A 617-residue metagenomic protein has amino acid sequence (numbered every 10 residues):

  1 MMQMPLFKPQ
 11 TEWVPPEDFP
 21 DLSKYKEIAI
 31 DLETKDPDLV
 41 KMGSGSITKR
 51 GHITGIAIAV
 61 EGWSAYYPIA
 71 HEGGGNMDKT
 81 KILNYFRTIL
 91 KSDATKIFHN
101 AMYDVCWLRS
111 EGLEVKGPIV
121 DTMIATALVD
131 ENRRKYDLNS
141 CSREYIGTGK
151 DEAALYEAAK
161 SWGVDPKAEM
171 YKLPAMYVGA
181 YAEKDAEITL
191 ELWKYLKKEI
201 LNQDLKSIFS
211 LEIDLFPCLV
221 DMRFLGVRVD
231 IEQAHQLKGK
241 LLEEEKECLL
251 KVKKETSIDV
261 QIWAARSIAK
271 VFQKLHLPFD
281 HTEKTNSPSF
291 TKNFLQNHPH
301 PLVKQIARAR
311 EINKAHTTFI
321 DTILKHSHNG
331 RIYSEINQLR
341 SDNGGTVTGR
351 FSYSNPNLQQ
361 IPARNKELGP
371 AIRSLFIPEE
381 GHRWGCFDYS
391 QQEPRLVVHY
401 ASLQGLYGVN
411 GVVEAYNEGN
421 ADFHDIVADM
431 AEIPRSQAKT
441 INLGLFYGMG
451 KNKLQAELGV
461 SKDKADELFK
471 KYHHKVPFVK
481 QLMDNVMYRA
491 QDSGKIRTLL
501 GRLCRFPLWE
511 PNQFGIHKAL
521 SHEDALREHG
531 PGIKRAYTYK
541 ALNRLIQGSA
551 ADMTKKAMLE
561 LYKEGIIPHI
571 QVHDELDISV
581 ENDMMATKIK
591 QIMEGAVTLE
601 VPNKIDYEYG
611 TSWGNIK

Functional and structural regions predicted by a protein language model:
M1-E72, R133, R143-I146, K150-L368 (+11 more regions): Conserved "right-hand" nucleotidyltransferase catalytic core of DNA-directed polymerases
A29, A94-A101, C386: Acidic beta-strand-to-loop metal/phosphate-binding motif
D36-L39, M102-L113, T126-V129, A269-L275 (+2 more regions): Short active-site loop/helix that positions an aromatic residue
E61-K96, V227: Nucleic-acid-processing active sites and adjacent nucleic-acid-binding tracks, predominantly divalent metal-dependent
E114-E131, D137-S140, N420-H424: Conserved beta-strand -> loop -> alpha-helix junction used to position metal-binding or nucleic-acid-contacting
I200-S210, M553-L576: Active-site palm subdomain of RNA-directed nucleic acid polymerases
F224, L277-D280, Q296, V427-I567 (+1 more regions): Conserved catalytic core of nucleic-acid polymerases
V476, Q591-V601: A common structural junction motif
